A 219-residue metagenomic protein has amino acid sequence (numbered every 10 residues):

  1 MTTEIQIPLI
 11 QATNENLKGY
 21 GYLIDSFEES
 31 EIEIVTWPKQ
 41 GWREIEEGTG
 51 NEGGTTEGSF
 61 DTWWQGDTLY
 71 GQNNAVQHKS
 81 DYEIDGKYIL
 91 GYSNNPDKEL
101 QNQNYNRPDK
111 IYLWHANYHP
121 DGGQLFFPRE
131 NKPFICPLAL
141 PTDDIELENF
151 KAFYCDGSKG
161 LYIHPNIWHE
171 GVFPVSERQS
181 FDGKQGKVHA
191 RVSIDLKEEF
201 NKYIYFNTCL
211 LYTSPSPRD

Functional and structural regions predicted by a protein language model:
M1-F126: Transition-metal
Q124-F127, G160-L161, V172: His/acidic/aromatic-lined binding-pocket segments of jelly-roll/cupin-type domains and related regulatory beta-sandwich
P128, L138-L140, P165, G183-Q185: Short, structured patches in soluble enzyme cores that scaffold and shape functional sites
K132-K151: A short beta-strand-loop-beta hairpin characteristic of the jelly-roll/cupin
C155-W168: Conserved metal-binding segment of the jelly-roll/cupin
I167-I194: A short beta-strand-loop micro-motif that forms or neighbors metal/cofactor- and ligand-binding patches at active-site
A190-L210: Surface-exposed, gly/pro-biased binding rims or lids
Y212-D219: Conserved small/polar residues in nucleotide/adenosyl-binding loops
